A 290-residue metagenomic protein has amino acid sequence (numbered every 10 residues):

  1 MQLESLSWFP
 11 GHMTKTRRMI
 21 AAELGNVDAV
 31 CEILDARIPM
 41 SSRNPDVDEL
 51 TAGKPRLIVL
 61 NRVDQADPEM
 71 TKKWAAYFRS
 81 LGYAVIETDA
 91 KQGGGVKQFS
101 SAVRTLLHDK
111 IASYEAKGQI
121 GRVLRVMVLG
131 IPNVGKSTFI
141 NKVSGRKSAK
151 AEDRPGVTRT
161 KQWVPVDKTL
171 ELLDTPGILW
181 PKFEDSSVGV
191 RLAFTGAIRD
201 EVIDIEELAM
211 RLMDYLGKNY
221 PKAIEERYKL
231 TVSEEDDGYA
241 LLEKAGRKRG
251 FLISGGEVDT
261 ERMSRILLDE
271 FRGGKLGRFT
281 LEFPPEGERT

Functional and structural regions predicted by a protein language model:
M1-A29, R37-D46, L50-R56, V63 (+3 more regions): Helix-rich effector regions associated with P-loop NTPase G domains
E32, I58-L60, V128: Structural beta-sheet core signal
P45-D48, K72-A75, S100-A102, N141-S144 (+1 more regions): Short, glycine/charged-enriched secondary-structure capping and boundary segments
D64-L129, S148, G250-L252, V258: Canonical P-loop GTPase G-domain recognition
A90, I140, L170-L173: Conserved active-site beta-strand-loop modules that form the wall/rim of enzyme catalytic pockets and either contain
Q98, A102, T138, R211 (+1 more regions): Alpha-helical scaffold segments in soluble metabolic enzymes
K110-Y114, N141, K147-D153, N219-I224: Short, structured loop/turn "capping" segments at alpha-beta junctions
R125-G145, A149, T175: Glycine-rich phosphate-binding P-loop
